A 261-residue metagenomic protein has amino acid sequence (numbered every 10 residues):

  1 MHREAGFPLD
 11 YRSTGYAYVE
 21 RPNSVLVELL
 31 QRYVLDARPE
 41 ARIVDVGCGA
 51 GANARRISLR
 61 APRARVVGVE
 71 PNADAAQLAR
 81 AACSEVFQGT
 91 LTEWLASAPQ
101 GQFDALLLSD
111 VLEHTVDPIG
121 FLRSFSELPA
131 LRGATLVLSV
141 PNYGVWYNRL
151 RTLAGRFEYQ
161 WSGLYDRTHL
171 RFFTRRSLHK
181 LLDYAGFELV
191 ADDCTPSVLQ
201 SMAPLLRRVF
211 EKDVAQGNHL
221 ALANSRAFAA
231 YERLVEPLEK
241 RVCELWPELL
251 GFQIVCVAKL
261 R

Functional and structural regions predicted by a protein language model:
M1-G101, A105, I119-L122, L138 (+4 more regions): Conserved N-terminal segment of class I S-adenosyl-L-methionine
A105-D117: A short SAM/SAH-binding and catalytic strip from SAM-dependent methyltransferases
T115-V116, P129-R132: Helix-to-beta-strand junctions that scaffold the AdoMet/dcAdoMet cofactor pocket in Class I SAM-dependent enzymes
G120-L128, L181: Short, conserved SAM-binding segment of the class I
R132-V140: Conserved beta-strand signature within the Rossmann-like core of class I S-adenosyl-L-methionine
G144-H169: Short, glycine-/aromatic-enriched active-site segment of Class I SAM-dependent methyltransferases
L170-A185: Short alpha-helix
F187-V198: Conserved S-adenosyl-L-methionine
